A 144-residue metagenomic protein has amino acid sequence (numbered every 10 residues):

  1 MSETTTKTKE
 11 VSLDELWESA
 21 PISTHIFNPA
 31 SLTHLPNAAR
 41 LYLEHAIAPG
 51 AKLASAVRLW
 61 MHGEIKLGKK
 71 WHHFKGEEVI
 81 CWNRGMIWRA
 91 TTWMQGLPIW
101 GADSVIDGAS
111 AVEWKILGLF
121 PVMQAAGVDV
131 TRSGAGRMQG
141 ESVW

Functional and structural regions predicted by a protein language model:
S2-V57: N-terminal leader/targeting segments and the immediate start of mature chains
R40-G118: N-terminal mature ectodomain segment of secretory-pathway/periplasmic proteins
W114-W144: Flexible, processing/modification-adjacent segments and terminal tails in exported/periplasmic/extracellular proteins
